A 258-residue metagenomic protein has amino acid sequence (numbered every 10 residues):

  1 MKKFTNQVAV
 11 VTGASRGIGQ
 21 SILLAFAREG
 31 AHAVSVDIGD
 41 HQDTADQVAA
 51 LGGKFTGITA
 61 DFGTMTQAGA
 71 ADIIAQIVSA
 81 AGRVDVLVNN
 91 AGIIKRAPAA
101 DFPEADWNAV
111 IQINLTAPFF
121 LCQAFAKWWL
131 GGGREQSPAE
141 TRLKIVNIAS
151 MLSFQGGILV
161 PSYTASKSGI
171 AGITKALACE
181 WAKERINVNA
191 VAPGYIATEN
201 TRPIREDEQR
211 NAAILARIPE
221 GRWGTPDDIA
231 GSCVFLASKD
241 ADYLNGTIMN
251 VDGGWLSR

Functional and structural regions predicted by a protein language model:
V8, S15-R16: Conserved glycine-rich cofactor-binding loop
E29-D43: Conserved glycine-rich Rossmann-like NAD(P)H-binding loop of the short-chain dehydrogenase/reductase
P98-A99, P103-I111, I214: Substrate-binding pocket helix/loop in short-chain dehydrogenase/reductase
C122, S166, T174: Active-site helix of classical SDR
S150: Residue(s) in the substrate-gating loop at a strand-loop-helix junction that position the organic substrate next
Q155, C233-V234, N245-R258: Short C-terminal tail/terminal secondary-structure segment of NAD(P)H-dependent dehydrogenase/reductase domains
A182, N187, L244-G246: Short, small/polar-rich loop/turn modules that mediate ligand/substrate recognition or access, typified
